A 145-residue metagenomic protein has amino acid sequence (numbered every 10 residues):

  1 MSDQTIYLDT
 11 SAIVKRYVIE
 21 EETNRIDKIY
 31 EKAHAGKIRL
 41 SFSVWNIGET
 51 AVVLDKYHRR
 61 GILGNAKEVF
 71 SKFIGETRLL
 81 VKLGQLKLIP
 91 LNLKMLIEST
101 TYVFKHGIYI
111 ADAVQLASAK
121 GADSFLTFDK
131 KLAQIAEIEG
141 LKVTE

Functional and structural regions predicted by a protein language model:
M1-W45, Y57-K72, E139, T144: Short, well-structured N-terminal submotif of metal-dependent ribonuclease cores
D3, K82-K131: Active-site neighborhoods of divalent-metal-dependent phosphate/nucleic-acid chemistry enzymes
I13, T50-L54, S118-A122: Buried hydrophobic packing segments
V14-K15, D27, A117-K120, Q134: A cross-family signal for key residues in well-ordered alpha-helices that form functional helical elements
Y30, T77, A136: Conserved hydrophobic residues forming the short capping helix/wall of the S-adenosyl-L-methionine
H34, V44-F104: Active-site-proximal, substrate-binding regions of enzyme catalytic domains and RNA-binding/basic surfaces
F42-G48, A111, T127: Aromatic- and histidine-enriched alpha-helix N-cap/loop-to-helix transition segments that scaffold the rims
A133-E139: Short loop/helix-cap segments at secondary-structure boundaries that form the rim of catalytic
